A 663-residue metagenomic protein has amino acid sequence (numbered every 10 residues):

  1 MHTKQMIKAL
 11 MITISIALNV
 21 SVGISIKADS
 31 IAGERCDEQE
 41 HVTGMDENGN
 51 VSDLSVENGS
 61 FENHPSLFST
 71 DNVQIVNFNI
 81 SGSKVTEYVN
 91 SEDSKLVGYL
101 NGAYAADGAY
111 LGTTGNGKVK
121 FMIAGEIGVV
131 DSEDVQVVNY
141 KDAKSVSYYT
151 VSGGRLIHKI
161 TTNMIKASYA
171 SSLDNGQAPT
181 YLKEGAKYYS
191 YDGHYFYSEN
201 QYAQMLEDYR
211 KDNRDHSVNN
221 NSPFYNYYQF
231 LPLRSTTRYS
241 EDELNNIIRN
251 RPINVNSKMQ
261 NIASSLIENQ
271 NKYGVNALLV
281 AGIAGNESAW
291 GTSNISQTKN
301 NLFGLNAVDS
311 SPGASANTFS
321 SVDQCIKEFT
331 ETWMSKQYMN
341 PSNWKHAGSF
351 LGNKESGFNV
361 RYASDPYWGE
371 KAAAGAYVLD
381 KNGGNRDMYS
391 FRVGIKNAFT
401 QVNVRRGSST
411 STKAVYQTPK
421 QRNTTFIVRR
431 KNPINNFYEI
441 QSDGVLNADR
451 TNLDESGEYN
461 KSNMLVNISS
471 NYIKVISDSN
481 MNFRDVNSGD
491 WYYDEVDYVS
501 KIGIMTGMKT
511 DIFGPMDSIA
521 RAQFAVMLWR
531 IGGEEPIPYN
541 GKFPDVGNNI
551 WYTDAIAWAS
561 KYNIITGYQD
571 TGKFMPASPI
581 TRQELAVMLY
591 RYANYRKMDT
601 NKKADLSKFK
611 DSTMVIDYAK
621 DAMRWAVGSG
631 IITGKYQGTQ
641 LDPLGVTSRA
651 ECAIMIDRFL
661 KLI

Functional and structural regions predicted by a protein language model:
H2-T13, V22-L279, W290-N423, R430-N436 (+3 more regions): Catalytic cores of secreted/periplasmic lytic hydrolases that degrade extracellular macromolecules
S25, S408, I476-Y493, T506-A555 (+4 more regions): Feature responds to low-complexity, polar/acidic, surface-exposed segments characteristic of secreted/exported proteins
S235-E241, N286-G291, F329-Y338, Y498-K501 (+6 more regions): Glycine-rich, acidic and aromatic/proline-enriched surface loops and short helix-turn segments that act as binding
Y239, E243, N261, S265-E268 (+20 more regions): Extracytoplasmic/secreted proteins, especially bacterial periplasmic and envelope-associated proteins
Y273-V280, I502-G503, N563-I564, G630: Loop/turn elements at helix/coil->beta-strand transitions in domains of secreted/extracellular proteins
E331-K354, N382, E535, T566 (+3 more regions): Substrate-binding/catalytic groove segments of enzymes that remodel or degrade extracellular structural polymers
T451-L465, A559-Y562, A626: Structured interaction patches on ligand/partner-binding surfaces of diverse proteins
